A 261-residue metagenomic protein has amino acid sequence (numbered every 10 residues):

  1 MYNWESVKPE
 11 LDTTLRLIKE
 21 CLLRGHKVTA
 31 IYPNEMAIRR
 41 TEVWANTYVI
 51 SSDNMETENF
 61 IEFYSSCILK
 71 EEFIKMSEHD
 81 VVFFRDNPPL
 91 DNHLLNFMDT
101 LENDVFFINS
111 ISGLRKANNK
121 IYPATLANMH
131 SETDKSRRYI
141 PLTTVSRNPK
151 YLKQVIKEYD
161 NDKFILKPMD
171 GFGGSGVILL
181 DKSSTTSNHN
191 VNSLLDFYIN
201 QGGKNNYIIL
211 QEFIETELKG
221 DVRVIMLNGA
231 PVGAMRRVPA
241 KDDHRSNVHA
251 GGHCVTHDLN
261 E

Functional and structural regions predicted by a protein language model:
N3, N87-P89, M169-G171: Short glycine-rich anion-binding loops that position phosphate/pyrophosphate groups of nucleotides and phosphorylated
S6-V145: Conserved N-proximal alpha/beta basic substrate-recognition cap immediately N-terminal to, or forming the N-lobe
M36-R39, L114-A117, P149-K153, F172 (+1 more regions): A short acidic, often aromatic-flanked loop/helix-cap motif at beta-alpha or helix-coil junctions that lines enzyme
N87-P89, S146-Y151, E215-T216: Short beta->alpha connector loops
K120-M129, T144-Q154, T186-D196: Active-site glycine-rich loop that binds ribose-phosphate moieties when present
K135-N161: Rossmann-like NAD(P)H-binding beta-loop-alpha module
K150, Y159-D162, D170-E261: Phosphate-binding site of ATP-dependent enzymes
